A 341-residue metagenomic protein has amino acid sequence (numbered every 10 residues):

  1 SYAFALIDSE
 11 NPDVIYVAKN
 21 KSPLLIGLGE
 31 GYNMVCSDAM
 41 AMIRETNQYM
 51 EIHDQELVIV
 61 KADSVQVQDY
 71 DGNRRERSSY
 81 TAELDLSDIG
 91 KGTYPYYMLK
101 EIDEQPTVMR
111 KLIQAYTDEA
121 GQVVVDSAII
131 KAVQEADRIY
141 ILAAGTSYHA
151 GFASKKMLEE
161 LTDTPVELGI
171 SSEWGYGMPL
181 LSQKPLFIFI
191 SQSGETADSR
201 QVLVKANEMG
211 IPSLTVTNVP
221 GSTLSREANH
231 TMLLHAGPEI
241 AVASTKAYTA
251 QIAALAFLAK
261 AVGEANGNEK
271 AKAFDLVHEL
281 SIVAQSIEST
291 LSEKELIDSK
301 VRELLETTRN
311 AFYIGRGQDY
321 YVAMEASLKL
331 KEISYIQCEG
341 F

Functional and structural regions predicted by a protein language model:
S1-K91, P95, T107-D137, T290-K294 (+1 more regions): Conserved short alpha-helical segments that host acidic/polar catalytic motifs at enzyme active sites
F4, K21, V58, I102 (+4 more regions): A residue-level signal for conserved active-site and pocket-lining positions in enzyme catalytic cores
F4-L6, V17-A18, I26-L28, V35-S37 (+8 more regions): General beta-strand structural signal in soluble alpha/beta enzymes
I7, Y16-V17, Y49-M50, L57-I59 (+10 more regions): Replace "in large, NTP-powered and nucleic-acid-processing enzymes" with "in large, NTP-powered factors and other
V17-I26, Y94-M98, G145-S154, Y313 (+1 more regions): Conserved phosphate/anionic-ligand binding catalytic regions in large, soluble enzymes, centered on
C36, I43, L99, P106 (+8 more regions): Predominant activation on well-ordered alpha-helical scaffold segments within soluble catalytic domains
Q105-M109, I113-Y140, H230-F341: Active-site phosphate/pyrophosphate-binding segments
Q134-I282, R316: Glycine-rich phosphate-binding loops that contact phosphosugars or nucleotide phosphates
